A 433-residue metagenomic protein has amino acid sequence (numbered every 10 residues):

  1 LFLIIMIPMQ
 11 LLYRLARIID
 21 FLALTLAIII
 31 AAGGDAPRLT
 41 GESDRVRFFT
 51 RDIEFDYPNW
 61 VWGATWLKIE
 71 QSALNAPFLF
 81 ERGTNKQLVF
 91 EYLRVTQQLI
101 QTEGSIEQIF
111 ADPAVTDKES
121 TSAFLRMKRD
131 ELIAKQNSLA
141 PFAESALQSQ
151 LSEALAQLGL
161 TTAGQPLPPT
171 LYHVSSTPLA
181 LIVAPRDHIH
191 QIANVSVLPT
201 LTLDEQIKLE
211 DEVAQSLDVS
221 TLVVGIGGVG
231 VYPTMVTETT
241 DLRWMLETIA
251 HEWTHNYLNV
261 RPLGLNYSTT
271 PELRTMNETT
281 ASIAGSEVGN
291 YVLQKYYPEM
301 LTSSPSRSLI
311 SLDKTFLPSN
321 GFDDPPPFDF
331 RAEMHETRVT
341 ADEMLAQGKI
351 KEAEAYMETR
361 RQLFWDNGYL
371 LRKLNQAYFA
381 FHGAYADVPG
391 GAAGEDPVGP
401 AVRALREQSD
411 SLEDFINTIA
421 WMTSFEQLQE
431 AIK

Functional and structural regions predicted by a protein language model:
I4-L158, L405-K433: N-terminal low-structure segments adjacent to metalloprotease catalytic domains across cellular compartments
P8-L12, P262, K314-P318: Short acidic (Asp/Glu) and glycine-rich catalytic loops that position anionic groups and cofactors
R14-A16, D20-F21, L317-K433: Pan-zinc metallopeptidase signature
E81, L88, M235, T239 (+7 more regions): Residues at structural and domain junctions
F90, Q108, D112, T116 (+6 more regions): Surface-exposed, polar/charged faces of alpha-helical domains in mature secreted/periplasmic/lumenal proteins
L93, Q97-I100, G104, S282-I283 (+4 more regions): Solvent-exposed, polar/charged alpha-helical surfaces in well-ordered, non-transmembrane soluble domains, broadly
Q98-E107, A111-K314: Acidic/His-rich structured neighborhood in mature extracellular/periplasmic domains
